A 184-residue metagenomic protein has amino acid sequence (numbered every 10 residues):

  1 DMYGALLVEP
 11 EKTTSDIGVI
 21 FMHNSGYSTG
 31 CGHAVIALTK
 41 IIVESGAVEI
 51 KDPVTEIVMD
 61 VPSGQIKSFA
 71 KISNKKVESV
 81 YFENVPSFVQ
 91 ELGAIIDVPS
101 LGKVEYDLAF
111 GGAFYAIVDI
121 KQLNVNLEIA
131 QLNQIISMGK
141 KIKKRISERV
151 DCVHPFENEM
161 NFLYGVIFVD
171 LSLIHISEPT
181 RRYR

Functional and structural regions predicted by a protein language model:
D1-G30, A34, L38, F156-L173: Anion-binding (especially nucleotide phosphate/pyrophosphate-binding) glycine-rich loop and adjoining beta-alpha core
D1-T14, F88, S100-K103, D107 (+3 more regions): ATP-binding N-lobe of GHMP and related small-molecule kinases
N24-Q134: Acidic, low-complexity central loop/insert segments
S45-V48, K71, R145-D151, S172: Short regulatory "switch" loops immediately downstream of catalytic or recognition motifs within protein catalytic
V104-E105, V153-P155: Generic recognition of flexible, low-complexity loop/linker segments
I120-Q122, V169-L171, R182: Histidine- and/or cysteine-centered catalytic micro-motif in compact active-site loops
I129-H154: Internal alpha/beta scaffold segment
I174-R184: Single conserved hydrophobic/aromatic residue that forms the stacking wall/gate of nucleotide- or nucleobase-binding
